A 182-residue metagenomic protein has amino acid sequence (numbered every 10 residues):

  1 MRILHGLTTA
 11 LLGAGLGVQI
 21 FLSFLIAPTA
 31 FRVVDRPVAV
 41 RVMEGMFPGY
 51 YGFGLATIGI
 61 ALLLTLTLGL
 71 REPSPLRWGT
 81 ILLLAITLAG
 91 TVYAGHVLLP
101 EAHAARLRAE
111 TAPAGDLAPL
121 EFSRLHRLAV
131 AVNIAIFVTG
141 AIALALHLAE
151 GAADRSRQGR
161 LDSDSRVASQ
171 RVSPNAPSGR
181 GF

Functional and structural regions predicted by a protein language model:
M1-F182: Polytopic transmembrane helical bundles with strong interfacial aromatic enrichment
